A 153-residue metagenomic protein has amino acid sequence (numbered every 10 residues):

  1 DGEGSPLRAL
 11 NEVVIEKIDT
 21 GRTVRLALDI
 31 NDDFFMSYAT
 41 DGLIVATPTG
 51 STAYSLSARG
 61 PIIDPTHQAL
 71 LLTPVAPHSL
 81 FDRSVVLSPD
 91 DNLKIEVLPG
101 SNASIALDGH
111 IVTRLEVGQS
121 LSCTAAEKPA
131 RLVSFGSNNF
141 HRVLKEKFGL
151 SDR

Functional and structural regions predicted by a protein language model:
D1-I44, T52-R153: Catalytic phosphate-donor-binding core of small-molecule kinases
